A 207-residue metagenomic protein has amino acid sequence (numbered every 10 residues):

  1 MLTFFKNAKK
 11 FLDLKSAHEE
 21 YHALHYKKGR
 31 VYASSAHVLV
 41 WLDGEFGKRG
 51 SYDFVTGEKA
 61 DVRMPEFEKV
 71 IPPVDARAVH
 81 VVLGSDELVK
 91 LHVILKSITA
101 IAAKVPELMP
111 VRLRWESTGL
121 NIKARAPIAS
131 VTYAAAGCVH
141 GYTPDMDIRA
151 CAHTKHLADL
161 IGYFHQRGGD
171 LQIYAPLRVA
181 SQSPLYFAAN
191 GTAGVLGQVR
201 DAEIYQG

Functional and structural regions predicted by a protein language model:
M1-G207: DNA polymerase processivity clamps
